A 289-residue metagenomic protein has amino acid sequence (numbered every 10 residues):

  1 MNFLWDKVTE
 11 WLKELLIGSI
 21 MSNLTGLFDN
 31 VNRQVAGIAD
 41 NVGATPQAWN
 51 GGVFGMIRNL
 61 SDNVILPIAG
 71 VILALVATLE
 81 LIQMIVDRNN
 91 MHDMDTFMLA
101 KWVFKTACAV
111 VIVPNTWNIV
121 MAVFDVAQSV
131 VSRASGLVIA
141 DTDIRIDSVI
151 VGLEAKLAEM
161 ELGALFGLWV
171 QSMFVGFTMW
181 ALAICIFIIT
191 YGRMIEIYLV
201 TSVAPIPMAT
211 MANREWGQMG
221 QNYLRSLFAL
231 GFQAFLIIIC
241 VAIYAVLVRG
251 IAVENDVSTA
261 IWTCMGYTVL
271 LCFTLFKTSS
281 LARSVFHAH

Functional and structural regions predicted by a protein language model:
M1, T9-N23, M94-I112, T116 (+1 more regions): Alpha-helical transmembrane segments and their helix-start/interface "positive-inside/aromatic belt" motifs in integral
M1-I72: Binding/recognition "hotspot" determinant
L24, A107-V203, I237, V241-F286: Non-cytosolic segments of integral membrane proteins
R33-I65, I85, N89, A109 (+1 more regions): Internal transmembrane helix-loop-helix hairpins in multi-pass membrane proteins, together with their boundary/packing
L60-V64, D95-L99, V103, L165 (+9 more regions): Hydrophobic, aromatic-rich alpha-helical transmembrane segments and their membrane-interface anchor motifs
G70, A74-V86, I237-A252: Juxtamembrane "helix exit" motif at the C-terminal ends of alpha-helical transmembrane segments in multi-pass membrane
I72-C108, V203-G217: Hydrophobic transmembrane alpha-helix segments characteristic of membrane transport and insertion machinery
M208-R225, A252-E254, R283-H287: Alpha-helical transmembrane segments
